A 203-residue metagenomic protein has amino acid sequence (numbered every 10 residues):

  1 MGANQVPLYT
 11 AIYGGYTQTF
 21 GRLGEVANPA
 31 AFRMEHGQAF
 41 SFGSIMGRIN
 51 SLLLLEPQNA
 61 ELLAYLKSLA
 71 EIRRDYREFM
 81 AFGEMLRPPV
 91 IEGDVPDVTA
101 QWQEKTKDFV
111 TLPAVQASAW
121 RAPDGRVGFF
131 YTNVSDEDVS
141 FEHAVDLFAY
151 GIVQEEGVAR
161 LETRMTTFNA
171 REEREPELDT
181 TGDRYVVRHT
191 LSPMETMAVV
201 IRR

Functional and structural regions predicted by a protein language model:
M1-T167, R171: Active-site-proximal substrate-binding groove within the catalytic cores of carbohydrate-active enzymes
E172-E177: Surface-exposed loop/edge segments in extracytoplasmic proteins
D179-R203: C-terminal beta-strand-rich structural cap/linker in extracellular carbohydrate-active enzymes
